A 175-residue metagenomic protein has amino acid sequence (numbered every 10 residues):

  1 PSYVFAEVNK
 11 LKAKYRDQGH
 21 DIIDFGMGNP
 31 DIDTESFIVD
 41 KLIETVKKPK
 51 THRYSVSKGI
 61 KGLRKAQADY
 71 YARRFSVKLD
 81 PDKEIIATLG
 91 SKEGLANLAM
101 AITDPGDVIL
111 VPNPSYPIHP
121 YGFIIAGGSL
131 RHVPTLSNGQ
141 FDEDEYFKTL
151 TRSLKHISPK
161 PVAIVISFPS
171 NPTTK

Functional and structural regions predicted by a protein language model:
P1-L89, N97: N-terminal small-domain helix-loop-helix segment of the aminotransferase-like
P30, K92, Y116, F168-P172: Short glycine-rich anion-binding loops that position phosphate/pyrophosphate groups of nucleotides and phosphorylated
D33-E35, L95, H119-P120, T173-T174: Glycine/Thr-rich phosphate-binding loops of Rossmann-like dinucleotide-binding domains
K78-I85, P105-V108, K160: Short acidic capping loops at alpha-helix termini that bridge into adjacent secondary structure
A101-F123: Conserved PLP-anchoring active-site segment centered on the Schiff-base-forming lysine
N113, H132-S137: Short beta->alpha connector loops at strand-helix junctions that form conserved, small/polar/Pro-enriched
I125-L130: A short helix-loop-beta submotif of the ANL/AMP-binding
S137-K175: Active-site phosphate-binding strand-loop segment of PLP-dependent enzymes
